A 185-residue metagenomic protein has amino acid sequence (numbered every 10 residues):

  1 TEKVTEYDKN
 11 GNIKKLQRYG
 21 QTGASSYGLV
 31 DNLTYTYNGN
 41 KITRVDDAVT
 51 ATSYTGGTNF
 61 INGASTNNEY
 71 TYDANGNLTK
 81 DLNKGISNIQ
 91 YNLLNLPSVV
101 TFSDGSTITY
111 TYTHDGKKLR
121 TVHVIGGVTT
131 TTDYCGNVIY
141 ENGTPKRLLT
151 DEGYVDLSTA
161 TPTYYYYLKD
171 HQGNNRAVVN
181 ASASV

Functional and structural regions predicted by a protein language model:
T1-K15, E69-T131, V155-V185: Residue-level markers of secondary-structure register and packing in elongated scaffolds
T1-N59, D115-K117, V122-V124, T130-V138: Conserved catalytic cores of ATP-dependent inositol ring kinases
T36-G39, A64-T66, V128, L148-L149: A short, polar/charged loop/turn motif at coil->beta-strand junctions and beta-hairpin connectors
V49-T66, T150-T159: Surface-exposed acidic, glycine/proline-enriched linker/cap segments that occur as 15-30-residue helix-coil
Y134, G143, L148-L149: Extended, non-globular alpha-helical segments
N137-E141, G153-D156: Short polybasic amphipathic segments
